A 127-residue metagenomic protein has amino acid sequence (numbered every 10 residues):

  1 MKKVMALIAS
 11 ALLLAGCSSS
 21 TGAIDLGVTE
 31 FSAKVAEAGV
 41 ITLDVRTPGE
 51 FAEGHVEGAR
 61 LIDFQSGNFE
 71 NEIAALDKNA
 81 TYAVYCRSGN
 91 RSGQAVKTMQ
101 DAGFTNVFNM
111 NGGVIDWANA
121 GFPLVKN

Functional and structural regions predicted by a protein language model:
K2-I8, L12-V40, G49-T81, N90-N127: Rhodanese-like catalytic fold shared by cysteine-dependent sulfurtransferases and DSP/PTP-type phosphatases
T42-D44: Structural scaffold elements adjacent to functional motifs in cytosolic proteins
Y85: Short, surface-exposed ligand- or partner-binding patches at beta-edge/loop junctions that are enriched in aromatics
